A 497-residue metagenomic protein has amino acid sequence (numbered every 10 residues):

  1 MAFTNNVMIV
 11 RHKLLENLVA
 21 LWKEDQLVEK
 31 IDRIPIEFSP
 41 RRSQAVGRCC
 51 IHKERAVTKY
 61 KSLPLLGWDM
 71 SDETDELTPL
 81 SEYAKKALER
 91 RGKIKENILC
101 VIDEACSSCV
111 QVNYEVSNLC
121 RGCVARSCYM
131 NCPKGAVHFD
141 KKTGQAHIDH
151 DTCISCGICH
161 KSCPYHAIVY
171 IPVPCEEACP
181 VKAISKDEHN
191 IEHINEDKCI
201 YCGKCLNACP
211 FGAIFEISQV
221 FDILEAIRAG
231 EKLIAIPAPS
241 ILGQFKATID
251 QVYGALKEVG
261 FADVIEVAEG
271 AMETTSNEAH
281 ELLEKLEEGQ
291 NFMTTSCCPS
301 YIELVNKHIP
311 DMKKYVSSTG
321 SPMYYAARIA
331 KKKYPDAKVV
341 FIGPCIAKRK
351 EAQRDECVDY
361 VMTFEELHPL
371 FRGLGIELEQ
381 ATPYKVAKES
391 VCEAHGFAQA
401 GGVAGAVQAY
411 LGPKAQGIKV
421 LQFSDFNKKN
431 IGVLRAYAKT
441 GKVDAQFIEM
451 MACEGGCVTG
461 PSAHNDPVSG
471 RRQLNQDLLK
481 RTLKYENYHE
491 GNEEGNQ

Functional and structural regions predicted by a protein language model:
M1-E73, E216-Q497: Iron-sulfur-associated redox domains of electron-transfer enzymes in respiratory and anaerobic energy metabolism
L66-G67, S71-R90: Surface-exposed, Lys/Arg-rich phosphate-binding patches that contact polyanionic backbones
S81-E96, C128-Y129, V137-F139: Small-residue-rich
L88-S117, K134-G135: N-terminal [4Fe-4S]-dependent radical SAM core
C109-E115, H138-H147, K186, K204 (+2 more regions): Gly-rich Lys/Arg/Thr-decorated short loops/hinges at beta-loop-alpha junctions or inter-strand turns that position
A125-H150, I158-N195, I200, K204-Q219 (+1 more regions): Iron-sulfur cluster-binding cysteine motifs and their immediate structural context in ferredoxin-like electron-transfer
